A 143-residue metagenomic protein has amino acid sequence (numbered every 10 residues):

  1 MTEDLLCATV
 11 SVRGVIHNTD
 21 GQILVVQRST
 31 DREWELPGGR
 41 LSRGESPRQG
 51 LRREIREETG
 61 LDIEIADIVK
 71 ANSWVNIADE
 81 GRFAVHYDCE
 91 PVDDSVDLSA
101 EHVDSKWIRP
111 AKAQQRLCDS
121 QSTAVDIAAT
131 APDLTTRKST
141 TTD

Functional and structural regions predicted by a protein language model:
M1-I23, A71: Conserved N-terminal beta-strand and adjoining loop/helix that marks the start of the Nudix/MutT-like hydrolase domain
C7-T9, I63, E80-A84: Short connector loops at helix/strand junctions that flank enzyme active sites, especially segments positioning acidic
I16-H17, V25, C89-P91, W107: Conserved hydrophobic "DFG−1" position in protein kinase catalytic cores
N18, Q22-E57: Conserved Nudix-box catalytic region and its N-terminal flanking loop in Nudix hydrolases and closely related
Q22-I23, D94-D97: Short helix-loop capping/hinge motifs at secondary-structure junctions, enriched in acidic/polar residues
R32-W34, A100-D143: Nudix hydrolase/Nudix homology domain
L61-K70: A short coil-to-beta-strand element that immediately follows conserved catalytic motifs
S73-S95, K106: Active-site-adjacent beta-strand/loop module that shapes the phosphate/pyrophosphate-binding cleft
